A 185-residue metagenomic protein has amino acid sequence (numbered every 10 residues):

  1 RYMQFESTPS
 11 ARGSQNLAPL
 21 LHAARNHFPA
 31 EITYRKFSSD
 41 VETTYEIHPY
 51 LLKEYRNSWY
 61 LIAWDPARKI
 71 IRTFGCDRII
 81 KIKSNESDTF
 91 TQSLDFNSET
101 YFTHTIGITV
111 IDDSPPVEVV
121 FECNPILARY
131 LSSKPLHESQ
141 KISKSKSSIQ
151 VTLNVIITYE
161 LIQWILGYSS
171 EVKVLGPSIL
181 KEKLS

Functional and structural regions predicted by a protein language model:
R1-R35: Bulky hydrophobic/aromatic content
L21-D65, R72: Loop-centered beta-sheet repeat module
T44-E46, I71-C76, E118-V120, Q150-T152: Well-ordered beta-strand positions in beta-sheet-rich domains
N57-S58, K69, D77, S147-I149: Beta-strand-connecting loop/turn residues
R68-Y101: Flexible linker/loop signature enriched in Pro/Ser/Thr and Pro/Gly
T100-S185: Polybasic (Lys/Arg-rich)
